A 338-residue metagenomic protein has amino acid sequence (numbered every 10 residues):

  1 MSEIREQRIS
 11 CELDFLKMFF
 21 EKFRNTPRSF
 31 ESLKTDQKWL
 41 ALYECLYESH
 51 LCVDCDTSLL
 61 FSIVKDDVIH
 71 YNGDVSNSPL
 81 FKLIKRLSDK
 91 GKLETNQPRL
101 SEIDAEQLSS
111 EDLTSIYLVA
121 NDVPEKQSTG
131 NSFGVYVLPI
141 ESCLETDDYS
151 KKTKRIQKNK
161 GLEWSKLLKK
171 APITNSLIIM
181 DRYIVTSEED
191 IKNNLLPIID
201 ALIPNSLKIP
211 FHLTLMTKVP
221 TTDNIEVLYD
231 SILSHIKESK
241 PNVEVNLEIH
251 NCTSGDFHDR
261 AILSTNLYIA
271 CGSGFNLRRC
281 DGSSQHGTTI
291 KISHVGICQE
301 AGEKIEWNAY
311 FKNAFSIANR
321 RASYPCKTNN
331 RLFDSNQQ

Functional and structural regions predicted by a protein language model:
M1-Q157, L196-Q338: PLD/PLD-like phosphodiesterase catalytic module centered on the HKD motif
N159-K160, S165-K170, T174-K192, D200-P204 (+3 more regions): Amphipathic alpha-helical interface elements
